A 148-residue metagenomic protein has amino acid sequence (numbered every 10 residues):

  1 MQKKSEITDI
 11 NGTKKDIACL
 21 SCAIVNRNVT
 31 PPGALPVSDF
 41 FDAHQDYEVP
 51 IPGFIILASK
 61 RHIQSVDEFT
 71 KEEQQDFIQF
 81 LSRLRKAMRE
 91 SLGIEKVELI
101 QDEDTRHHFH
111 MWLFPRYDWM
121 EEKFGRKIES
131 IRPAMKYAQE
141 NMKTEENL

Functional and structural regions predicted by a protein language model:
M1-L148: HIT superfamily nucleotide-processing domains
